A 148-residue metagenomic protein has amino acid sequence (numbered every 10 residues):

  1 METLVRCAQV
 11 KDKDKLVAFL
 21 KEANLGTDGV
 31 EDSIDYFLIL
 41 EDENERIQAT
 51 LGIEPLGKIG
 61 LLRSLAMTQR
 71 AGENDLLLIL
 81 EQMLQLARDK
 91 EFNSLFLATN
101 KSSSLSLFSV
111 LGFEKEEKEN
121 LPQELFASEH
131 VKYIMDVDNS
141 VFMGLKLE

Functional and structural regions predicted by a protein language model:
E2-L16: A short beta-loop-alpha structural element at the N-terminal edge of CoA-dependent acyl/N-acetyltransferase catalytic
D35-A49: Conserved beta-hairpin
E45-E54, I59-S64: Conserved beta-strand in the GNAT
G72-Q85: Conserved acetyl-CoA-binding loop-helix of GNAT-fold acetyltransferases
A87-N100: Conserved GNAT acetyl-CoA-binding A-motif
L107-V110: Conserved active-site tyrosine of GNAT-family acetyltransferases
E114-K132: Conserved catalytic-core motifs of GNAT/GCN5-like acyltransferases
